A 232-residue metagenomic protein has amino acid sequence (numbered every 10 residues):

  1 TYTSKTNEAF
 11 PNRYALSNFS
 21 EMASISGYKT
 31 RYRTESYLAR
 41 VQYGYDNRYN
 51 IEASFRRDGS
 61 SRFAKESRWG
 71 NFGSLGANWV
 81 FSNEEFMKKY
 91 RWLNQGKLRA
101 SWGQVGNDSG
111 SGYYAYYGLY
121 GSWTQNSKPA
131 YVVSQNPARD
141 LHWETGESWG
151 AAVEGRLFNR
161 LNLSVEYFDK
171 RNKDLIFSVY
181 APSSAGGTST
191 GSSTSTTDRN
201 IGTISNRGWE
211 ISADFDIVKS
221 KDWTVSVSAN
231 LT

Functional and structural regions predicted by a protein language model:
T1-T232: Extracellular/periplasmic, surface-exposed regions of secreted and cell-surface proteins
